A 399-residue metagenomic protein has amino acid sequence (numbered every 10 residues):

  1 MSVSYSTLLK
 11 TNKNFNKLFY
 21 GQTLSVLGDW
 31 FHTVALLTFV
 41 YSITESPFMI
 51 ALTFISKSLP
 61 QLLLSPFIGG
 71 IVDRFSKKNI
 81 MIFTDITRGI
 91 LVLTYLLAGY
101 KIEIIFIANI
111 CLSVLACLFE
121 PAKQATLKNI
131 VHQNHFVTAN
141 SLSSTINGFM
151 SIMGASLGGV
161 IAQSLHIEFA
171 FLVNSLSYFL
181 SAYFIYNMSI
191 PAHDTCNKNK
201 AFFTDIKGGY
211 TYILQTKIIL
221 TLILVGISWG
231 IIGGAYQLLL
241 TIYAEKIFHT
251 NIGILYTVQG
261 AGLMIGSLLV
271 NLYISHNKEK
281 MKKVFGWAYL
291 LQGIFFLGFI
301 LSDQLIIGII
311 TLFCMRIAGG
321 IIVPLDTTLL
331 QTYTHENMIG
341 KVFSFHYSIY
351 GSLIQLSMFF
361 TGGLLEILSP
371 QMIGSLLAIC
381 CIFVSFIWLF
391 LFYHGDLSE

Functional and structural regions predicted by a protein language model:
S2-F15, P191-I223: Juxtamembrane intracellular "pre-TM" segments in multi-pass secondary transporters
N16-V34, F54-V72, S76-L91, I104-Q163 (+6 more regions): Substrate-agnostic recognition of the 12-TM MFS/MFS-like secondary transporter fold
T23, A35, L165-L172, K207 (+1 more regions): A single, central transmembrane helix in multi-pass transporters
H32, Y41, T94-L96, L112 (+4 more regions): MFS-fold secondary transporters
V34-T44, T94-A98, M153-V173, K246-I247 (+2 more regions): Transmembrane alpha-helix termini and helix-breaking/packing motifs in multi-pass membrane transporters
T53, L63-P66, I80, K207 (+1 more regions): C-terminal transmembrane bundle of multi-pass solute transporters/carriers
I86-Y100, L290-D303: C-terminal ends and interior cores of transmembrane alpha-helices in multi-pass membrane transporters/permeases
A125, N129, F171-K200, L389-E399: Helix-loop junctions on the cytosolic side of multi-pass membrane transporters, especially the intracellular loop
